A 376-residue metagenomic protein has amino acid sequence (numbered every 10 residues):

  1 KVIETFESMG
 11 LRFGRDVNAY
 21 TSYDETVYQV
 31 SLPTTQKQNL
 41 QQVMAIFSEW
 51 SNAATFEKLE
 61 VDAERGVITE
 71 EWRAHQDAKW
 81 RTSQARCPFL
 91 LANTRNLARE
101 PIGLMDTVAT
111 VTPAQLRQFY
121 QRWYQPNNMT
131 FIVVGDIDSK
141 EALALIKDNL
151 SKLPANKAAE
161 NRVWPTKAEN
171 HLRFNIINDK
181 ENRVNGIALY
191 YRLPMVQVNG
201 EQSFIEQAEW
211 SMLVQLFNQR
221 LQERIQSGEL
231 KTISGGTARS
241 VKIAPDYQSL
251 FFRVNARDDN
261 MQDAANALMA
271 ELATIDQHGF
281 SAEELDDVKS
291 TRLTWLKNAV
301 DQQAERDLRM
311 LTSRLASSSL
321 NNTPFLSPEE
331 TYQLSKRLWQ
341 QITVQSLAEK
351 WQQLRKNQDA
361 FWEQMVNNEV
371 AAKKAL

Functional and structural regions predicted by a protein language model:
K1-S31, A98-I102, Q215-Q248: M16/MPP (pitrilysin/insulinase) zinc-metallopeptidase core fold and M16-derived inactive scaffolds
K1-V2, L189, G200-N218: Active/ligand-binding-proximal structured segments within catalytic/core domains that scaffold catalytic residues
Y28, P88-M129, N161-P165, L193-S203 (+1 more regions): Histidine-acidic residue clusters that define the catalytic metal-binding segment of zinc metallopeptidase domains
V30-E64, R224, K242-D301, R337-Q341: M16/insulysin-pitrilysin zinc metalloprotease superfamily fold
K58, R65, R117-D148, K356-W362: Non-catalytic, conformational "gating/processing" segments within enzyme and secreted inhibitor domains
V67-R86, P165-N185, E223-S234, E283-P328: Short acidic/His-enriched helical or mixed secondary-structure segments at domain edges of catalytic enzymes and some
N93, T130-N185, L193, E369-L376: An aromatic/glycine/proline-enriched structural segment found at the starts of mature extracellular/organellar domains
T130-G135, E283-L376: C-terminal regions of mature proteins
